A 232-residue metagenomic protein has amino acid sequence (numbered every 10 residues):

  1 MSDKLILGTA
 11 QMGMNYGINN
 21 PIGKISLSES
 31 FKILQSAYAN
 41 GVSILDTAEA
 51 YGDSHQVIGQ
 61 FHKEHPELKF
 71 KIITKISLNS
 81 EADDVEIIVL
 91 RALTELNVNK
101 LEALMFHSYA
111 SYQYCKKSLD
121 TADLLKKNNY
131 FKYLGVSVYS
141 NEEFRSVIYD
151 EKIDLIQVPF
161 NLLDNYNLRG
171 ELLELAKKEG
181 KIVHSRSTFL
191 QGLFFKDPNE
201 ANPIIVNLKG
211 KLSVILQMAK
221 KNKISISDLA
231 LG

Functional and structural regions predicted by a protein language model:
M1-L68: N-terminal binding-site loop/beta-alpha segment at the start of enzyme catalytic domains that lines or forms
S2-I6, S43-I44, A50, K69-K75 (+4 more regions): Structural preference for beta-strand elements that scaffold enzyme active sites
L7, S30, A37, L45 (+10 more regions): Conserved, mostly hydrophobic/aromatic
I22-A37, E81-N97, V138-S146: Short, acidic/polar
A48-Q56, L78-D83, S111-Y114, L162-N167: Acidic-and-aromatic substrate-binding clefts and catalytic sites of carbohydrate-active enzymes
G59-K71, V89-N99, K126, V147-E151 (+1 more regions): Acidic (Asp/Glu)-rich catalytic clusters
L93-Y112: Active-site groove signature of glycoside hydrolases
Y109-G232: Beta/alpha (TIM)-barrel catalytic core signal, keyed to glycine-rich beta->alpha loops juxtaposed to Asp/Glu that bind
